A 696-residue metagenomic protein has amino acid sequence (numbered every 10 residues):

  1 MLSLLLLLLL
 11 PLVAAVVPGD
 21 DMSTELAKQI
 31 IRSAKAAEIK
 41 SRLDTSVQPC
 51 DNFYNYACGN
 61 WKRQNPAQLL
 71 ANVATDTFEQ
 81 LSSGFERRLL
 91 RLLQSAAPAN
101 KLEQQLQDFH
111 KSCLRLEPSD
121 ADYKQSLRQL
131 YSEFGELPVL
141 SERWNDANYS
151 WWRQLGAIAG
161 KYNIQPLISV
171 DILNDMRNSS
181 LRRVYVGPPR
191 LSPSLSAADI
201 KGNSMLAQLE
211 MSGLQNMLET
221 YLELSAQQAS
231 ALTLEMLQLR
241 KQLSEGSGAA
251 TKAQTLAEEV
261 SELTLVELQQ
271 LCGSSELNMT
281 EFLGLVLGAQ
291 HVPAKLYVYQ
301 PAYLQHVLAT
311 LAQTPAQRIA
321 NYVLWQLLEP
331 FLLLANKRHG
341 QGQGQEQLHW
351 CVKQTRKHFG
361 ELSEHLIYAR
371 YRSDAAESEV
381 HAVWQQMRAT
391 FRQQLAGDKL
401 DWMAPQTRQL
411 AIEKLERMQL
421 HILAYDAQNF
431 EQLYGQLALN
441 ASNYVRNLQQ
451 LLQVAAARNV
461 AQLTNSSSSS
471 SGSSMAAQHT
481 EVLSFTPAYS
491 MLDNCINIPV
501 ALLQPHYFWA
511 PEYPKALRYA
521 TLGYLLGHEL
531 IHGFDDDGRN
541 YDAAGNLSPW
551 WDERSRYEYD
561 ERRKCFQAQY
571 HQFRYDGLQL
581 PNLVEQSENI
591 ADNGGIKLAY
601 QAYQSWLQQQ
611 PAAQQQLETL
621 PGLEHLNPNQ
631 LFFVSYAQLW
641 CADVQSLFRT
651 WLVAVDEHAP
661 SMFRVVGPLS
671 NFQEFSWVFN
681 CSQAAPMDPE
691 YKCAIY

Functional and structural regions predicted by a protein language model:
M1-A15: Cleavable N-terminal signal peptides of Sec/SRP-targeted secreted and luminal proteins
V16-D20, T24-I30, S82, M236-Q238 (+7 more regions): Intrinsically disordered, low-complexity linker/terminal regions across diverse proteins
M22-S23, K35, I39: Eukaryotic N-terminal, low-complexity and coiled-coil-prone scaffolding/targeting segments of large membrane-traffic
E25-A34, Q48-D51, Y56-K124: Active-site-surrounding "flap" and adjacent substrate/cofactor-binding loops of secreted or lumenal enzymes, prototyped
R42-R63, D199-E219, W402-M403, Q586 (+1 more regions): Hydrophobic/aromatic-rich, well-ordered segments within soluble, folded domains that form packed cores
L43-D44, D171-L173, S484-Y489: Short, surface-exposed beta-strand/loop micro-motifs that present aromatic residues
Y56, P189, P499-A501: Active-site-proximal beta-strand/loop segments in catalytic clefts of secreted hydrolases
R88-T390, Y425, Y444-L451: Noncatalytic, helix-rich "gating/capping" subdomain that lines the substrate-entry/channel surface of large enzyme
